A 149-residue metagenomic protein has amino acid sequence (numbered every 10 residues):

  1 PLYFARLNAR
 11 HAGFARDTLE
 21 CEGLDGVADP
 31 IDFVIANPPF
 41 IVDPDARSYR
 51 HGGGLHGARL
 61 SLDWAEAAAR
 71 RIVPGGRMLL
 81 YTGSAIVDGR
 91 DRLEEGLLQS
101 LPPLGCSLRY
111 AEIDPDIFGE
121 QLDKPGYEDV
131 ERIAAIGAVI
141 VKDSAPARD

Functional and structural regions predicted by a protein language model:
P1, F33, P38-W64: Mobile active-site "lid"/loop adjacent to the S-adenosyl-L-methionine
P1-A36, V42: Conserved SAM/SAH cofactor-binding pocket of Class I
R6-L7, A46-Y49, D91-E94: Short amphipathic alpha-helical segments
A65-A69: A structural alpha-helix within SAM-dependent methyltransferase catalytic domains
I72-P74: Helix-to-beta-strand junctions that scaffold the AdoMet/dcAdoMet cofactor pocket in Class I SAM-dependent enzymes
I86-R148: Class I S-adenosyl-L-methionine
